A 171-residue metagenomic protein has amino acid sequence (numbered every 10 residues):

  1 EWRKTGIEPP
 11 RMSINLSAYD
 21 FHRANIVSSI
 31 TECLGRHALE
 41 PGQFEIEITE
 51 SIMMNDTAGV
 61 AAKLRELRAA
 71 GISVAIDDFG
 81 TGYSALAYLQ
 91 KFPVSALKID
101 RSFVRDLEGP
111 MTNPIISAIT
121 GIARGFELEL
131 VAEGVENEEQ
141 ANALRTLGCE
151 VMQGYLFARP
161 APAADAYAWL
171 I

Functional and structural regions predicted by a protein language model:
E1-T5, L34: Short catalytic/binding micro-motifs of nucleotide second-messenger systems
W2, N15-A24, Q43-A58, A70-I171: EAL-family c-di-GMP phosphodiesterase catalytic domain
I7-N15: Short helix-loop-beta-strand segments that form the rim/entrance of peptidase-like active sites
P10, E40-F44: Short acidic capping loops at alpha-helix termini that bridge into adjacent secondary structure
S29-C33: A short, hydrophobic coiled-coil helix within the histidine kinase transmitter core
K63: Conserved functional hotspot residues or short segments at active or partner-binding sites across diverse domains
E66: Phosphate-binding/switch loop-helix module in NTP-utilizing enzymes
